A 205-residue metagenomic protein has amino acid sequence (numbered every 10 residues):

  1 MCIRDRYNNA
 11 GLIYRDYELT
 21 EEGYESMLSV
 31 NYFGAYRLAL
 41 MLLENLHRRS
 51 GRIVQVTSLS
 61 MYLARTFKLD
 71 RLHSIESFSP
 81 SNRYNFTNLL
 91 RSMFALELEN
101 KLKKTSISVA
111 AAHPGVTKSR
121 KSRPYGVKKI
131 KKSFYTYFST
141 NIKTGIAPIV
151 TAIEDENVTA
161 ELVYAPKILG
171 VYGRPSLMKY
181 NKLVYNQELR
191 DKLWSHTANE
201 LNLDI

Functional and structural regions predicted by a protein language model:
R4-D5, G11, M61, F67-K68 (+1 more regions): NAD(P)H-dependent oxidoreductase Rossmann-fold/reductase module
D16, L46, A64, R120-K121: Activation segment
D16-S29, E76-S77: Short alpha-helical oligomerization interface
Y17, L28-L42, V54, T87-N88 (+1 more regions): Short alpha-helix in the Rossmann-fold core of NAD(P)-dependent oxidoreductases
V30-G51, M61-A64, E99-N100: Amphipathic alpha-helical dimer-interface segment in Rossmann-like NAD(P)H-dependent oxidoreductases
T57-S58: Conserved active-site aspartate in kinases
